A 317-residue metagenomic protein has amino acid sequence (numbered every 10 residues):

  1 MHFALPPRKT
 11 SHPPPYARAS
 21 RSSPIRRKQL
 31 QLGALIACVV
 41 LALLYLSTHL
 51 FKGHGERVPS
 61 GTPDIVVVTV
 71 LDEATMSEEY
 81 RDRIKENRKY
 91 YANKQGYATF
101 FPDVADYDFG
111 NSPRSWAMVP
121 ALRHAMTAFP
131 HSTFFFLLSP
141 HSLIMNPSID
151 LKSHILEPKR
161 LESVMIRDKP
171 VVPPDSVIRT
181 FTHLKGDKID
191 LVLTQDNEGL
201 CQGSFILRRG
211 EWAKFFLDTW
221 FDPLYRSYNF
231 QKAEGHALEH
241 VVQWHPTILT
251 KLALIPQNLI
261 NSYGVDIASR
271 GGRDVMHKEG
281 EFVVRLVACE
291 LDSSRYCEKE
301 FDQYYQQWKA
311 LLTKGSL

Functional and structural regions predicted by a protein language model:
M1-S23, A34-A42, H54-D64, H154-V177: Fungal intrinsically disordered, low-complexity polar regions
Y16-H131: N-terminal anchoring/stem segment of glycosyltransferases
P63-I65, Q95-A98, H131-F134, P140-H141 (+2 more regions): Loop/turn elements at helix/coil->beta-strand transitions in domains of secreted/extracellular proteins
D72-T75, V104-Y107, H141-L143, E198-G199 (+2 more regions): Conserved beta-strand elements of beta-rich interaction domains across eukaryotes, especially beta-propellers
E73-Y80, D108-R114, D150-E157, S227-N229 (+1 more regions): Short, flexible/disordered intra-domain loops and linkers
P102-V104, T194, I255-Q257: Conserved beta-strand termini and adjacent loop/short-helix elements that scaffold enzyme active sites in alpha/beta
R114-L193, G199, S204-K214: GT-A fold catalytic core of metal-dependent nucleotide-sugar glycosyltransferases, centered on the diacidic
P120, N197-Q307, L311, G315-L317: Catalytic core and acceptor-binding pocket of nucleotide-sugar-dependent glycosyltransferases
